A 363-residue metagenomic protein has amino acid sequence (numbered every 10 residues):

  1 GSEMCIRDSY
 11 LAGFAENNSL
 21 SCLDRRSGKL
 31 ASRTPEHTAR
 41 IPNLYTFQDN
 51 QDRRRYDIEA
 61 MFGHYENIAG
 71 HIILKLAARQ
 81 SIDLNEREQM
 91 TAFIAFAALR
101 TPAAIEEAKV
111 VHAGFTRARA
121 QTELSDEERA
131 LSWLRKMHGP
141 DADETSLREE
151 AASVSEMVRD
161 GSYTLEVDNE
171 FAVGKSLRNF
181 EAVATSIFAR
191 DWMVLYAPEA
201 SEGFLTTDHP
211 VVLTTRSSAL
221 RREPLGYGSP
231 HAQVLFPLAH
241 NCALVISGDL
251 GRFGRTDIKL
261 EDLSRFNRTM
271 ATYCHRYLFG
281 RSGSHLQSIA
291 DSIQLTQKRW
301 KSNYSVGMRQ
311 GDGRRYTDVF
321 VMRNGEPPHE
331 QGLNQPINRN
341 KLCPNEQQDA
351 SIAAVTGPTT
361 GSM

Functional and structural regions predicted by a protein language model:
G1-I6: Histidine-centered catalytic micro-motifs used for acid/base chemistry in nuclease and nucleotide-processing active
R7-M363: Alpha-helical structural context detector biased toward long hydrophobic helices
